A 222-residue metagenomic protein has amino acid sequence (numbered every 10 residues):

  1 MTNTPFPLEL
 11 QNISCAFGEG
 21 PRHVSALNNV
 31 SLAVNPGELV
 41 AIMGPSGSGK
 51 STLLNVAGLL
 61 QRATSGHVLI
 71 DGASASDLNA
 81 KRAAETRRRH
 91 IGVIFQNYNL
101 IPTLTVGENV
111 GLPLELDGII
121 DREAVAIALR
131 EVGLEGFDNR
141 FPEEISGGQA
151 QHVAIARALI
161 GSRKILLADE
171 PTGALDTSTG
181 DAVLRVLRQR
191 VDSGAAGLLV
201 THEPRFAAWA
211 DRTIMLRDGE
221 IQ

Functional and structural regions predicted by a protein language model:
P5-L8, I13-T213: ABC family nucleotide-binding domain
T213-Q222: H-loop (His-switch) and adjacent beta-strand-loop-beta switch element of ABC-type ATPase nucleotide-binding domains
